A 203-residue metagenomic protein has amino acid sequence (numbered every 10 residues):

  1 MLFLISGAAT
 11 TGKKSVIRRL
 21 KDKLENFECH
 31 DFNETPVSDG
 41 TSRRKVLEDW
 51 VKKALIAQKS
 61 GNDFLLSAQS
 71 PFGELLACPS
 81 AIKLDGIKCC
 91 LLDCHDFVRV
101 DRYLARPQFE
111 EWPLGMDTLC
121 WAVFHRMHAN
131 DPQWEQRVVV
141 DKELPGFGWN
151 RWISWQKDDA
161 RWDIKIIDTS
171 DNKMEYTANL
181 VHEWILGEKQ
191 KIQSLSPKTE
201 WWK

Functional and structural regions predicted by a protein language model:
I5: Hydrophobic anchor at the beta1->P-loop junction of P-loop NTPases
A8: P-loop (Walker A) phosphate-binding loop of NTP-binding proteins
T11: ATP-binding Walker
K14-S60: Conserved substrate/cofactor phosphate-moiety recognition/catalytic segment in nucleotide-dependent phosphotransferases
L47-V51, M174-I185: Short, amphipathic alpha-helical "lid/cap" segments that border enzyme active or binding sites
S60-S67, K88: Loop/turn-to-beta-strand initiation segments
K83-R106: Conserved phosphate-donor/acceptor-positioning beta-strand/loop module used by diverse small-molecule
F109-Y176, L180, L195-K203: Small-molecule kinase domains that catalyze NTP-dependent phosphoryl transfer to phosphate-bearing small molecules
